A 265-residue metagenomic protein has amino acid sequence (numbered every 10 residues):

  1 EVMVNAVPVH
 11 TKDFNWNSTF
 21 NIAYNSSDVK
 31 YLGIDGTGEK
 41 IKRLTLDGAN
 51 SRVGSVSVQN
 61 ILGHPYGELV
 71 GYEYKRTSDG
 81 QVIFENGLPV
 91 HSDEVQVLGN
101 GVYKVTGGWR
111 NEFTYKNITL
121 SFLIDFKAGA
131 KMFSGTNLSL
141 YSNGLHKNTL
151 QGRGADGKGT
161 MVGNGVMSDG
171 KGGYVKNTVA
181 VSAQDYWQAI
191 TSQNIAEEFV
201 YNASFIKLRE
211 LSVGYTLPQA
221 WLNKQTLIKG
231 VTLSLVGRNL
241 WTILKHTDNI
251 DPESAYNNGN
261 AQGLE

Functional and structural regions predicted by a protein language model:
V2, S18-F20, F122, L233-L235: Membrane-embedded beta-strand positions of outer-membrane beta-barrel proteins
A6-P8, I22-D28, G107, Y115-N117 (+4 more regions): Transmembrane beta-strands of outer-membrane beta-barrel pores
V7-G101, Y141, Q151, G157-N177: Conserved small-residue
K12, N117-F122, A220-W221: Repeated loop/turn-to-beta-strand initiation elements of outer-membrane beta-barrel proteins
D13-N15, S27-G33, I83, G129-G135 (+3 more regions): Outer-membrane beta-barrel proteins
F14, Y103-G107, S204-R209: Residues that define the transmembrane beta-barrel architecture of outer-membrane proteins
G33-L44, N137-H146, H246-N258: Flexible, surface-exposed loop regions and adjacent strand-edge segments of Gram-negative outer-membrane beta-barrel
G129-T232, G237, S254: Extracytoplasmic gating/loop element in the C-terminal half of outer-membrane beta-barrel translocons and assembly
